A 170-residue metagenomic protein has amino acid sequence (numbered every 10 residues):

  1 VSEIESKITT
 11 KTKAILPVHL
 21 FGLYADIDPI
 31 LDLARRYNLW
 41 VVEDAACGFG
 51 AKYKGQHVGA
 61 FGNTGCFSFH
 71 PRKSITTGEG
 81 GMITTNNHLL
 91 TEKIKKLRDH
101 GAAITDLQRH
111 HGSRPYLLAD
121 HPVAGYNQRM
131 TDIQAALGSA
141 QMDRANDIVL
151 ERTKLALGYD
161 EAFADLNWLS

Functional and structural regions predicted by a protein language model:
V1-T77, M82-L90: Active-site phosphate-binding strand-loop segment of PLP-dependent enzymes
G48-K54, F61-S170: Active-site region of PLP-dependent enzymes
